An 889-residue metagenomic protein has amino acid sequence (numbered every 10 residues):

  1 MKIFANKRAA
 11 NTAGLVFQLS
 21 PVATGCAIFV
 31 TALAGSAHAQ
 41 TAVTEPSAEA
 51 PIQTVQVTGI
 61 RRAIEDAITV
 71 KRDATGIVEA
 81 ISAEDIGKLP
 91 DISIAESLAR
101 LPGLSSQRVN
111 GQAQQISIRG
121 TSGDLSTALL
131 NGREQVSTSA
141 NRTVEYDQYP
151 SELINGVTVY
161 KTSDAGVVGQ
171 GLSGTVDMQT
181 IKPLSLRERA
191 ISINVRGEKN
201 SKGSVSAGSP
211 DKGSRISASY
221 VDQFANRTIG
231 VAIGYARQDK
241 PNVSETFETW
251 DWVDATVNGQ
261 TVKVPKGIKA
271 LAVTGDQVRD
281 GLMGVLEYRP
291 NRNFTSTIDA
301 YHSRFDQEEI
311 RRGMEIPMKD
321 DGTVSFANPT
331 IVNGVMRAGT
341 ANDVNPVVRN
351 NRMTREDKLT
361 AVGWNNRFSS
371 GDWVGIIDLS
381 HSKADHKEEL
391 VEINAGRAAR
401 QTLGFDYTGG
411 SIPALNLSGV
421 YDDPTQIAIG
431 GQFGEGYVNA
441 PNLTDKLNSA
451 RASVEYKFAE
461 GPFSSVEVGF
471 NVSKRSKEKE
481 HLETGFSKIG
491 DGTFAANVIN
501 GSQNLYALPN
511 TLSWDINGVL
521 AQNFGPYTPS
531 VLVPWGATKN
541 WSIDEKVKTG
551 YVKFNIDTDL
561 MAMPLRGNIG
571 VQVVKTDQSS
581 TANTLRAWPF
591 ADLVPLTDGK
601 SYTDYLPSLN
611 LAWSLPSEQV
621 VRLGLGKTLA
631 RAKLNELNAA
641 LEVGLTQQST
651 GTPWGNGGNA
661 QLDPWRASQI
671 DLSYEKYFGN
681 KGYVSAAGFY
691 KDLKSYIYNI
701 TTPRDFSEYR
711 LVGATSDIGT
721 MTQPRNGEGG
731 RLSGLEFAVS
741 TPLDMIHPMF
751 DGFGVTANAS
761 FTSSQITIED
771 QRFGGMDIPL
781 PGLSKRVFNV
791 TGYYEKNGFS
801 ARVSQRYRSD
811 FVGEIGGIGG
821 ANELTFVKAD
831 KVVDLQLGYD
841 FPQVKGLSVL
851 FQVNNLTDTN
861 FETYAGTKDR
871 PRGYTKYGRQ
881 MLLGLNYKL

Functional and structural regions predicted by a protein language model:
F4, R806-G816, G838-L889: C-terminal beta-signal and adjacent terminal beta-strands/loops of Gram-negative outer-membrane beta-barrel proteins
Q56-L89, Q115, G123-S126, R133: N-terminal periplasmic "start-of-domain" segments of outer-membrane beta-barrel proteins
A95-E134, K161: Extracytoplasmic beta-strand/coil segments of soluble accessory domains associated with Gram-negative outer-membrane
R133-K161, D211, A218: Short acidic/polar hinge/loop motifs at secondary-structure boundaries that mediate gating or recognition
P183-R189, A225-I229, N293, D372-I376 (+7 more regions): Short loop/turn motifs that connect adjacent beta-strands in outer-membrane beta-barrel proteins
G208-D320, T354-W364, S370-G371, P607-N610: Transmembrane beta-barrel wall of Gram-negative outer-membrane proteins
V347-L359, K539-K546, L629-L693, G713-E736 (+4 more regions): Outer-membrane beta-barrel signature, preferentially recognizing the C-terminal barrel domain of Gram-negative
F689-D692, Y709-I815: Gram-negative outer-membrane beta-barrel transporters
